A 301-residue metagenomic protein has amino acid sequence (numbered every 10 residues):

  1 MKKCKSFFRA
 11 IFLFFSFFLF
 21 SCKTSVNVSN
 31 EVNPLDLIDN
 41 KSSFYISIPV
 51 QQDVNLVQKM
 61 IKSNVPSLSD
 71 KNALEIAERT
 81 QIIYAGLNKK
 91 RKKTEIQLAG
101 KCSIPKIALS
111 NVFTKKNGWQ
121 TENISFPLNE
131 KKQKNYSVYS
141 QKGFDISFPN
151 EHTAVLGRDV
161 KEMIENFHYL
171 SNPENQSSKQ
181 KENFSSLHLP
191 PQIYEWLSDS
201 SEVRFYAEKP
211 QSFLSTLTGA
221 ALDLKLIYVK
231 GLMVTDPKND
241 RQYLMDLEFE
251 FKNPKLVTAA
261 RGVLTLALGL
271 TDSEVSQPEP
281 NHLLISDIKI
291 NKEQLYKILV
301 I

Functional and structural regions predicted by a protein language model:
K2-I11: Bacterial N-terminal signal peptides that target proteins for export
F20-S21: C-terminal motif of bacterial Sec signal peptides marking the signal peptidase cleavage site
V26-D36: Sec-dependent signal peptide cleavage junction
P34-I83, N123-K142, S147-R241: An internal, short helix-loop-strand segment that often contains or flanks glycine-aspartate motifs
I82-P105, M233-T235, D240-N253: A short acidic-to-branched-hydrophobic micro-motif
R91-S125, S171-Q176: Long, charged/polar, surface-exposed segments that mediate recognition or autoinhibition
I107-S147, L266-H282: Short Gly/Thr-rich strand-loop-strand
D199-I301: Leucine-rich, highly hydrophobic segment in Treponema pallidum outer-membrane-associated proteins
